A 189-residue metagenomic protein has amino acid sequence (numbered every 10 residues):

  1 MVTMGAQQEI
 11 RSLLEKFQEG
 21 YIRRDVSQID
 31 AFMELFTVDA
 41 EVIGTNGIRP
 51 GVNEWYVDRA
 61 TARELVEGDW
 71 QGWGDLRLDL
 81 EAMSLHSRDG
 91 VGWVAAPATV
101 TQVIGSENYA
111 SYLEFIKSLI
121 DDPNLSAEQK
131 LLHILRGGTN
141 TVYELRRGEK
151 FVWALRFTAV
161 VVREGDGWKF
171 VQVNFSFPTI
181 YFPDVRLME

Functional and structural regions predicted by a protein language model:
M1, G20-R23, N53: Short N-terminal micro-motifs specific to bacterial/archaeal maturation and metal-cluster initiation sites
M1-Q8, E189: Basic/polar N-terminal segments that are highly enriched at the extreme N-terminus, encompassing both cleavable
T3-A6, W55, R146, K150: Alpha-helix initiation/capping motif
T3-M4, M33-L35, L132-H133, N140: Short, flexible segments with low predicted structural confidence
A6-Q28, L35: Short, aromatic-enriched amphipathic alpha-helices that serve as compact interaction elements
Q8, Q28-P97, T101-I120: A solvent-exposed, acidic/Ser-Thr-rich amphipathic alpha-helical stretch
L13, F17, L65, F157-A159: Alpha-helical packing segments of well-folded alpha/beta enzyme cores
W93, E107-L135, T139-L145, E149-R186: Short beta-strand edge/turn micro-motifs at domain boundaries
